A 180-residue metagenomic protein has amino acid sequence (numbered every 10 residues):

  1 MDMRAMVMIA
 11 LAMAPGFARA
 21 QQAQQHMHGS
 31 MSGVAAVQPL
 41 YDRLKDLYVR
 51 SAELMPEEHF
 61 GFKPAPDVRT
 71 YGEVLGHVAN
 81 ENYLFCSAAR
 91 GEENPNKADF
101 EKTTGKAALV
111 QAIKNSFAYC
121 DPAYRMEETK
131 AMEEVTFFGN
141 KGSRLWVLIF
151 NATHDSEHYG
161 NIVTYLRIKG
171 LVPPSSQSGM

Functional and structural regions predicted by a protein language model:
M1-V7: Bacterial N-terminal signal peptides that target proteins for export
V7-G16: Bacterial N-terminal signal peptides
A18-A20: Boundary at the C-terminal end of the N-terminal hydrophobic targeting segment
Q22-D46: Short N-terminal segments immediately surrounding and downstream of signal-peptide cleavage
Q24, K45-D46, K102, K106 (+3 more regions): Carbohydrate-interacting regions of secretory-pathway proteins
Q24-S32, A89-K102: Acidic/histidine-rich, surface-exposed loop or edge segments in extracytoplasmic proteins
Q38-D42, D46-V49, H59-A98, T136-M180: Short, contiguous alpha-helical
E92-A107, A112, R125-A131: Amphipathic alpha-helical segments
